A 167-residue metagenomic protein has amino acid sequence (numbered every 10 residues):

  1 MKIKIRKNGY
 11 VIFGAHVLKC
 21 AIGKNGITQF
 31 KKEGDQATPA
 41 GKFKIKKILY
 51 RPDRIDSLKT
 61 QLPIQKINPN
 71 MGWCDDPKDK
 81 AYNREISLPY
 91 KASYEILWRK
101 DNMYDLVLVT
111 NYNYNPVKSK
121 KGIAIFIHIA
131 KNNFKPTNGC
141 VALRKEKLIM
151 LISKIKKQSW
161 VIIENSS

Functional and structural regions predicted by a protein language model:
M1-N138, E146-S167: Cell wall/extracellular polymer interaction/catalysis modules
L143: A conserved hydrophobic position in a structured secondary element of the catalytic/binding core that shapes
